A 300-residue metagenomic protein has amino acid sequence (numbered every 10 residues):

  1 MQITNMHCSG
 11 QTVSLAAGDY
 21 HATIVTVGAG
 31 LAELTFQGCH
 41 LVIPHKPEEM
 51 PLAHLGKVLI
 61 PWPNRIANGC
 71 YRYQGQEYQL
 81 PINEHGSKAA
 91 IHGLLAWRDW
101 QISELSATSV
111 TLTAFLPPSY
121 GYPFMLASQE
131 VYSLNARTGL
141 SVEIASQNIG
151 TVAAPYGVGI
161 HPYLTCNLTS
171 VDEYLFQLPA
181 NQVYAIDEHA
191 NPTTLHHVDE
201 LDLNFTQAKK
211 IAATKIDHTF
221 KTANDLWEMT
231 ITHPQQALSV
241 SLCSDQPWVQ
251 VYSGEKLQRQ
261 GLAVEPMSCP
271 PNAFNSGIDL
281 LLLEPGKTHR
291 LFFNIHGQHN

Functional and structural regions predicted by a protein language model:
M1-G18: Short, Gly/Pro- and small/polar-rich lid/capping loops
M1-I3, I82-A136: Extended, loop-rich substrate-binding clefts of extracytoplasmic carbohydrate-active enzymes
Y20, A89-S103, T206-S276: Acidic/His-leaning functional-site neighborhoods
H21-E77: Acidic-aromatic substrate-binding/catalytic surfaces of carbohydrate-active enzymes
Y71-Q79, I144, L282-Q298: Short Pro-Gly-centered flexible turn/kink motifs
R72-Q76, I102-V110, S133-G139, L168-D172 (+2 more regions): A short, structured loop/turn motif at beta-sheet edges
Q79-L80, A153-P155, Y163-S244: Active-site/ligand-binding surface loops and adjacent short beta/alpha elements that line catalytic pockets across
A114-N167: Acidic, contiguous internal or C-terminal segments within carbohydrate-active enzymes that form a structured patch used
